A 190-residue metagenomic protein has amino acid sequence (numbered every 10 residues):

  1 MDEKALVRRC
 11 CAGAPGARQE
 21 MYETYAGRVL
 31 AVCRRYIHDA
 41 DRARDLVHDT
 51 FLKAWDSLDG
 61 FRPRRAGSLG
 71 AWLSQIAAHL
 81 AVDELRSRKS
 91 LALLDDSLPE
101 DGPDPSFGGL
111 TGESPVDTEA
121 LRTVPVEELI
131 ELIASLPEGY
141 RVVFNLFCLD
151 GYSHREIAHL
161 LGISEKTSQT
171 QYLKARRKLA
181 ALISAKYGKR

Functional and structural regions predicted by a protein language model:
E3, L91-R122: Internal acidic/polar
L6-C10, E128-P137: Short amphipathic alpha-helical boundary/capping segments
V7-A31, W55: A short, charge-rich alpha-helical start-of-domain segment used by transcription regulators
C11-A12, R35, F51-A66, R88-K89: Sigma70-family region 2
T24-G27, Y36, S135-L136, N145-Y152: Short helix-capping/turn signature of helix-turn-helix
A31, D45-L52, G67-H79: Structural recognition of an alpha-helix C-terminal capping motif at a helix-to-coil junction
G60, S74-D96: Arg/Lys-rich amphipathic alpha helix in sigma70-family domain 2
V82, L129-I130, Y140, L146-L149 (+1 more regions): DNA-recognition helix of helix-turn-helix
